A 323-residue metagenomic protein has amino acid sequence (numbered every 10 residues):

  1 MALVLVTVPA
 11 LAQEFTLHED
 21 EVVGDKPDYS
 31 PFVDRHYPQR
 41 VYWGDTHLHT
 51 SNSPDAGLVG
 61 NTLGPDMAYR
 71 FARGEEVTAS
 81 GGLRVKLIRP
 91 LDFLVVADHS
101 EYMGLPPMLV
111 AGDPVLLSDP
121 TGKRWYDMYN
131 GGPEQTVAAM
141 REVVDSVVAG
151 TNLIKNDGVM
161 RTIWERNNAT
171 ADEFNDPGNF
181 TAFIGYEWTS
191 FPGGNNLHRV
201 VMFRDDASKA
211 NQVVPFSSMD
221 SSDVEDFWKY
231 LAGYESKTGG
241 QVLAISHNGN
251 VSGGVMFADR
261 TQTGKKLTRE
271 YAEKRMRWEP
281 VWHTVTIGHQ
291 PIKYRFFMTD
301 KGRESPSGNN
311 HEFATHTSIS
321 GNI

Functional and structural regions predicted by a protein language model:
M1-T7: Bacterial N-terminal signal peptides
V8-A12: Sec/Tat signal peptide C-region and signal peptidase I cleavage site
Q13-I323: Extended, charged catalytic domains and RNA/DNA-binding interfaces, predominantly in divalent-metal-using enzymes
